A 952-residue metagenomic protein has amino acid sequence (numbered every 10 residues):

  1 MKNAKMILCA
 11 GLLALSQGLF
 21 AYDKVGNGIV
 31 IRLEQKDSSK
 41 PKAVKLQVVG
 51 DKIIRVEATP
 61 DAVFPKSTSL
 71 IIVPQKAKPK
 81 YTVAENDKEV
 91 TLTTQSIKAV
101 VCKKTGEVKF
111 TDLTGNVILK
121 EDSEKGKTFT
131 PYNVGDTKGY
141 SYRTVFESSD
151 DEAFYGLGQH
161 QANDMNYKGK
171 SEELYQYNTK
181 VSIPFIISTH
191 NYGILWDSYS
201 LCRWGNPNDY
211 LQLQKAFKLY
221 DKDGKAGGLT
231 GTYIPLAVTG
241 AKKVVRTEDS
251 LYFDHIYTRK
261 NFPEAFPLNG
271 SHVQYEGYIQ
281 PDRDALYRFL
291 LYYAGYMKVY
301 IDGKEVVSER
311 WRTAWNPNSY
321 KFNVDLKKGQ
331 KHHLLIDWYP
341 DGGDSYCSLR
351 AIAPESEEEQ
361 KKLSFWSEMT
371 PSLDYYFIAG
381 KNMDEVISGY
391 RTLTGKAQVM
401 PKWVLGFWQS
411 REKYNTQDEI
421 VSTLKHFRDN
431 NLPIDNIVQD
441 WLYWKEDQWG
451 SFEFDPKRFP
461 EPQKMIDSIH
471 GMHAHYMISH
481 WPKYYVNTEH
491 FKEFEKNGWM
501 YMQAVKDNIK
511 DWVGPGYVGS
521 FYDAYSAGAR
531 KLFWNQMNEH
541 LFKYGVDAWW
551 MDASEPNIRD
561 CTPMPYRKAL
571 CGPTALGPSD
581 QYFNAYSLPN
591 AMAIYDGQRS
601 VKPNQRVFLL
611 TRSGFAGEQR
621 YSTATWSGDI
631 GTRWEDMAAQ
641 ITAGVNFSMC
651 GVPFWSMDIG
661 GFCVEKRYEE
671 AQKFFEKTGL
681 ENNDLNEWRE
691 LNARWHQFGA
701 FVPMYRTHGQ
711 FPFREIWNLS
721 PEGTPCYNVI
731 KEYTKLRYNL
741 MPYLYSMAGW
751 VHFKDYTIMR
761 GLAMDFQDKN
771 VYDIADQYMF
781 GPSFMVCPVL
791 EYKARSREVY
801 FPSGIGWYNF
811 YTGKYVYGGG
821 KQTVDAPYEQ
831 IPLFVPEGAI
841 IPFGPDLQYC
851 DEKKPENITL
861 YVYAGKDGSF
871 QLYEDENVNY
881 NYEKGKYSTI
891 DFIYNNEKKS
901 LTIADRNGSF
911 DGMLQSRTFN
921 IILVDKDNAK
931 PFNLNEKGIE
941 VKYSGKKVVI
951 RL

Functional and structural regions predicted by a protein language model:
M1-D23: Bacterial Sec-dependent N-terminal signal peptides
F20, V835-K947: Accessory, solvent-exposed terminal regions and/or long lumenal/extracellular loops of proteins
Y22, Q47-V90, T128-T130: A low-complexity, Ser/Thr/Gly/Pro-enriched, surface-exposed linker/loop concept that marks segments flanking
Y22-I53: N-terminal-proximal low-complexity accessory segments that begin disordered and transition into the first
I31, L46, V56, T91-S96 (+3 more regions): Short, well-ordered beta-strand segments enriched in hydrophobic/aromatic residues
K40-K52, K66-Q75, V100-T114, S123-E124 (+1 more regions): Extended Gly/Ser/Thr-rich low-complexity repeat segments, especially those forming or decorating extracellular
E57, S67, K298-D302, R795-T812 (+1 more regions): Beta-strand-rich binding/interaction modules
K120-E121, K125-T230, P235-Y275, P281 (+7 more regions): Catalytic-domain carbohydrate-binding cleft regions of carbohydrate-active enzymes
